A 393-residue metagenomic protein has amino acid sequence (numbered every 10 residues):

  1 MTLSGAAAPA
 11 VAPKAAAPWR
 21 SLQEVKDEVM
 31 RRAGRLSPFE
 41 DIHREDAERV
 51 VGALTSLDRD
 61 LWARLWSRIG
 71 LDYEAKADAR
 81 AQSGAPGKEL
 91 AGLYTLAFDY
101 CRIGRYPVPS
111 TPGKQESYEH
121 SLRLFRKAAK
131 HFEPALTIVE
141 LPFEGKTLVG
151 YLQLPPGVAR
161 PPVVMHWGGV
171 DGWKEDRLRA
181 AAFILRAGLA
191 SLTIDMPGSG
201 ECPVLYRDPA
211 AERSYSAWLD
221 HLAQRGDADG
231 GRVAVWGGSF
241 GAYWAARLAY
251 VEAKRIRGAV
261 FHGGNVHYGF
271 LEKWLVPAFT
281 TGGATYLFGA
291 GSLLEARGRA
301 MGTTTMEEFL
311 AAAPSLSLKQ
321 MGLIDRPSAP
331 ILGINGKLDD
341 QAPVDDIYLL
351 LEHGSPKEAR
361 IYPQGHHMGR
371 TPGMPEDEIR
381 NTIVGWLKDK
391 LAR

Functional and structural regions predicted by a protein language model:
W66, G70-Y73, S110-V158: N-terminal cap/lid segment of alpha/beta-hydrolase-fold proteins
R160-G169: Short beta-strand element of the alpha/beta-hydrolase
V170-A182, D345: The serine-hydrolase catalytic nucleophile loop
D176, L205-A228: Alpha/beta-hydrolase active-site loop
H221-A278: Primarily recognizes the serine-hydrolase "nucleophile elbow" in alpha/beta-hydrolase and SGNH/GDSL folds
P327-S328, G333-N335: Short beta-strand/loop motif that positions the catalytic acidic residue of the alpha/beta-hydrolase fold
D340-D346: Conserved alpha/beta-hydrolase "acid-adjacent" motif
G365-D377: Catalytic histidine-centered segment of alpha/beta-hydrolase-like enzymes
